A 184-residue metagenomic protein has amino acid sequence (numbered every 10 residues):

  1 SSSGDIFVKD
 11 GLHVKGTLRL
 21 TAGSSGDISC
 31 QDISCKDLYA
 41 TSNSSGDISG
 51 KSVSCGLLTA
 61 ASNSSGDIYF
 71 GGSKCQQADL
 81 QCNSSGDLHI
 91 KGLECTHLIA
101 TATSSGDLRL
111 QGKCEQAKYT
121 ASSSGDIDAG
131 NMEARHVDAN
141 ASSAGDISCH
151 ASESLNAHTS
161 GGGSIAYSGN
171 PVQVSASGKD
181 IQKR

Functional and structural regions predicted by a protein language model:
S1, K9-L20, Q31-A40, K51-A60 (+6 more regions): Short "repeat-start/strand-capping" segments in structured domains, especially the N-termini of parallel beta-helix
S1-S3, A22-S25, S29, S42-S45 (+8 more regions): Ser/Thr/Pro-rich low-complexity tandem-repeat tracts
K183-R184: Short, solvent-exposed mixed-charge patches
